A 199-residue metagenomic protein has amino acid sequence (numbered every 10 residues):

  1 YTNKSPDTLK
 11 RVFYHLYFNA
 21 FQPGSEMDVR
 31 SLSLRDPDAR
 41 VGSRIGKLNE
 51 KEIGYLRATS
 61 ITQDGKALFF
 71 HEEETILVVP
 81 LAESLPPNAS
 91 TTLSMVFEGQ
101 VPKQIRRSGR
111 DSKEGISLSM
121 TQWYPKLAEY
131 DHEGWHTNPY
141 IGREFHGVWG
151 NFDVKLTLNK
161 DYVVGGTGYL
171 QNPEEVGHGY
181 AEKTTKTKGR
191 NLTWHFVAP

Functional and structural regions predicted by a protein language model:
Y1-S5: Asparagine-centered strand-capping/turn motif at beta-strand->loop junctions
P6-K10, L56: Short acidic/proline- and small/hydrophobic-mixed sequence motifs that coincide with surface turns and coil-to-beta
K10-Y17, D28, R110, Y169-P173: Short Gly/aromatic-enriched secondary-structure transition segments
F18-D28, Y162-G165: Short aromatic-acidic-glycine turn motif
R35-Q63, F70, V96-P199: Extended, low-hydrophobicity, Ser/Thr/Pro/Gly-biased non-transmembrane segments
D64-V78: Extracellular/luminal ectodomains and secreted, surface-exposed scaffolds of diverse proteins
T75-V79, T91, L192: Short strand-edge motifs at loop-to-beta-strand transitions and within beta-strands of extracellular beta-rich domains
P86-M95: Short Pro-Gly-centered flexible turn/kink motifs
